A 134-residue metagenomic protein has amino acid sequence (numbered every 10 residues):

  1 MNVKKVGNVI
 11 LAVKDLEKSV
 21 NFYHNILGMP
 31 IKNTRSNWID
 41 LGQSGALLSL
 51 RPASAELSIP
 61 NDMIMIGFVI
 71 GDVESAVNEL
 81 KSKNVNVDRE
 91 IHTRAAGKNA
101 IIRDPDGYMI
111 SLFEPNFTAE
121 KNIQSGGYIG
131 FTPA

Functional and structural regions predicted by a protein language model:
M1-K18, L47, I64-I66, N116-A134: N-terminal beta-strand motif that seeds the catalytic metal site of vicinal oxygen chelate
N2, V77, K81-A134: Vicinal oxygen chelate
K4-G7, K32, D88-R89: A short, local hydrophobic-aromatic micro-motif
K5-K14, I39-G42, L57-K83, K98-R103 (+1 more regions): Vicinal oxygen chelate
D15-P30: Amphipathic alpha-helical segments
P30-M63, M109-P115: Conserved short beta-strand elements that form part of the metal-binding/catalytic scaffold of enzyme active sites
